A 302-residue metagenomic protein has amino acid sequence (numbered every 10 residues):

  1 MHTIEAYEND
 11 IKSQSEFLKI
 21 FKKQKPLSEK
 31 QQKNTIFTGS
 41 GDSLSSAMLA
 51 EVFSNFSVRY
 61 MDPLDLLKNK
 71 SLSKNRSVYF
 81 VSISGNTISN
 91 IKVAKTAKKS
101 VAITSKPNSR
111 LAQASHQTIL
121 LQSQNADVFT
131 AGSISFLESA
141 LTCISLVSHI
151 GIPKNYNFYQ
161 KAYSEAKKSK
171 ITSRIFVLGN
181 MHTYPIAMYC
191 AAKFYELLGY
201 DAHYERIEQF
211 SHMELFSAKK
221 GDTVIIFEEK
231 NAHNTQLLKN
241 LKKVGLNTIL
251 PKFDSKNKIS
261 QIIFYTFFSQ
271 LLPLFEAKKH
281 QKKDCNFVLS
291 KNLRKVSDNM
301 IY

Functional and structural regions predicted by a protein language model:
H2-T3, N9-S15, K19-K33, Q122-V128 (+3 more regions): Active-site phosphate/pyrophosphate-binding segments
H2-Y7, L246-Y302: Phosphate-moiety recognition in structured ligand-binding domains
A6, K99, K106-P107, R206 (+2 more regions): Short, flexible coil/linker segments at or flanking structured domains
Q31-N155, Q160-A162, N180, L215 (+2 more regions): Glycine-rich phosphate-binding loops that contact phosphosugars or nucleotide phosphates
S45-L49, Y189, T266: Conserved phosphate/anionic-ligand binding catalytic regions in large, soluble enzymes, centered on
